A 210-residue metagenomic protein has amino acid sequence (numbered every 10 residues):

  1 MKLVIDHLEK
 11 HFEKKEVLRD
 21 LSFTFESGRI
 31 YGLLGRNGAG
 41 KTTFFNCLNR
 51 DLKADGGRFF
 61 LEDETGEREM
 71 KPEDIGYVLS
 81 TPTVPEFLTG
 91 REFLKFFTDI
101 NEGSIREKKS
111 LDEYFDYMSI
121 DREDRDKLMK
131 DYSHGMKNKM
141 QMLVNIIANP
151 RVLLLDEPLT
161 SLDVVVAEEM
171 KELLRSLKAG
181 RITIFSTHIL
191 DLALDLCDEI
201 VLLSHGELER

Functional and structural regions predicted by a protein language model:
L3-I5, L18, P72: Conserved structural motif at the start of ABC-family nucleotide-binding domains
Y31-R36: The feature captures the beta-strand-to-loop junction immediately N-terminal to the Walker
N49: Helix-to-loop junction immediately C-terminal to a conserved catalytic motif
L153-E157: Catalytic Walker B motif of ABC-type/P-loop ATPase nucleotide-binding domains
V164-V166: Helix N-cap at the start of a conserved alpha-helix in ABC-type nucleotide-binding domains
G180-S186: Conserved H-loop
